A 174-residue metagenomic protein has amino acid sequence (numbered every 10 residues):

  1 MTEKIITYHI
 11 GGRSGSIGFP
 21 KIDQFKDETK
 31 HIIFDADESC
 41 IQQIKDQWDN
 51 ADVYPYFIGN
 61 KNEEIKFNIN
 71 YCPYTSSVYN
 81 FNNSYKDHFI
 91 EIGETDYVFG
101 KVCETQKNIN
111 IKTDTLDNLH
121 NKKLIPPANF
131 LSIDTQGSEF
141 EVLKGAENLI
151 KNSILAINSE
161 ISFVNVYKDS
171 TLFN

Functional and structural regions predicted by a protein language model:
M1-N174: Phosphate/nucleotide-binding beta-alpha loop and adjacent structural elements of enzyme active sites
